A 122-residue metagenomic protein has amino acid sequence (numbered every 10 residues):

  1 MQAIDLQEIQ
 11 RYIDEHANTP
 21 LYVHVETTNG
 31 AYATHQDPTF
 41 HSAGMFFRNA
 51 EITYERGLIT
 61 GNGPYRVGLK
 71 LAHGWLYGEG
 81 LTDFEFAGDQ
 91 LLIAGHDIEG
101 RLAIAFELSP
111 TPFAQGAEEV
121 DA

Functional and structural regions predicted by a protein language model:
M1-A33: Long, hydrophobic N-terminal alpha-helical segment
R11-E15, G44, I59: Short secondary-structure boundary/capping segments within folded domains
T19-V25, R48-A50, Y65-V67: One face of beta-strands
L21, T39, A94-H96: Beta-strand-enriched cores of mature, soluble protein domains
T27-N29, R56, L71-Y77, D97 (+1 more regions): Beta-strand elements of well-folded, non-transmembrane domains
T34-E55: Short, compositionally biased
L58-A87: Mid-chain, well-packed structural core segment of small domains
G80-A122: Mixed-charge, glycine-accented linear interaction segment located at domain edges/termini
